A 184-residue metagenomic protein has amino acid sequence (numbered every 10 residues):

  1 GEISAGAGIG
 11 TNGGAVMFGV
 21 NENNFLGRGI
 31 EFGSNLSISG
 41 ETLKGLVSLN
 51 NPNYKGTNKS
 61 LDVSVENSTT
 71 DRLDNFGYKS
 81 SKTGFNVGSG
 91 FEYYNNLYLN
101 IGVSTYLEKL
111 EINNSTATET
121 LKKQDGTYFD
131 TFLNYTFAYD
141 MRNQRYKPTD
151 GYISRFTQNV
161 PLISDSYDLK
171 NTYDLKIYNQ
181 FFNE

Functional and structural regions predicted by a protein language model:
G1-R155, Y178: Gram-negative/organellar outer-membrane beta-barrel architecture
T83-V87, I153-L162, Y167-E184: Transmembrane beta-barrel strand/turn architecture of Gram-negative outer membrane proteins
